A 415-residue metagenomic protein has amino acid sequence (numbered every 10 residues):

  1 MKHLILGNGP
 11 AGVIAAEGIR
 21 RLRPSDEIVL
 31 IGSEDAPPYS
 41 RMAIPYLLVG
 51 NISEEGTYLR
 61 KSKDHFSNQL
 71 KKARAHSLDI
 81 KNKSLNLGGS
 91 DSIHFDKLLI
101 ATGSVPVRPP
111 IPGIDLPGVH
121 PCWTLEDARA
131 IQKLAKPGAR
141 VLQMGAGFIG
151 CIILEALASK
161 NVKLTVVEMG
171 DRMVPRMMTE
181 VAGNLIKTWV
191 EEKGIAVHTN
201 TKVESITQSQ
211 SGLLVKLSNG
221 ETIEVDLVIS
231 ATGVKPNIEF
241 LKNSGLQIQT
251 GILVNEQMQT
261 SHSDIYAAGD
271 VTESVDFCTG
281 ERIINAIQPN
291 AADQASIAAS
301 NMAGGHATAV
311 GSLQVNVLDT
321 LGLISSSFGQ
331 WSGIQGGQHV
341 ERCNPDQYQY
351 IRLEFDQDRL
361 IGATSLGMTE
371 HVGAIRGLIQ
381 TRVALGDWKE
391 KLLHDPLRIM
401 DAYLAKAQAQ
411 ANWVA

Functional and structural regions predicted by a protein language model:
M1, V271-G373: Mid-to-C-terminal Rossmann-like scaffold of FAD/NAD(P)H-dependent oxidoreductases
M1-Q69, A156-M177, A374: Beta1-alpha1 glycine-rich phosphate/pyrophosphate-binding loop at the start of Rossmann-like nucleotide-binding domains
G9-V13, D35, S104-P106, E126 (+3 more regions): Residue-level detector of alpha-helix initiation sites
K72-K83, T199-S211: A conserved short coil-to-beta-strand element within the FAD-binding core of flavoproteins
T102-K160: Glycine-rich dinucleotide-binding loop and its adjacent helix/turn
D115-G138, L214-K216, E221-I297: FAD-site-proximal beta/loop scaffold in flavoenzymes
F148-S205, P289-N290, A309-V317: Rossmann-like dinucleotide-binding cores of NAD(P)H-dependent redox enzymes
D346-Q408: C-terminal auxiliary extensions adjacent to catalytic cores
